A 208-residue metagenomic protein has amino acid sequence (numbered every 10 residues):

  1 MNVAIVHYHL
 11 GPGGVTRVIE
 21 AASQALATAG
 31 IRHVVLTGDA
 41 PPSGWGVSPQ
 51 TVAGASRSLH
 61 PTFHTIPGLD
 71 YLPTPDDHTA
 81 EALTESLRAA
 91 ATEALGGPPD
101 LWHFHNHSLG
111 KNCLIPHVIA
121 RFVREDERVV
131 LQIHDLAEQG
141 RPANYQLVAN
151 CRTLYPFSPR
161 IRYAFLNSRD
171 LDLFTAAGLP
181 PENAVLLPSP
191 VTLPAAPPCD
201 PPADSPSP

Functional and structural regions predicted by a protein language model:
A4, P202-P208: Conserved donor-binding/catalytic core segment of Leloir-type glycosyltransferases
H7-P12, A25-E85, A91, L109: N-terminal strand-loop element at the rim of the active site of nucleotide-sugar-dependent glycosyltransferases
G14-A25, L114-I115: Conserved alpha-helical elements of sugar-nucleotide-dependent glycosyltransferases
H78-A82, A91-C113, R128-Q132: Short N-terminal targeting/anchoring amphipathic segment
D100-N106, H117-Q139, A164: Active-site proximal beta-strand in glycosyltransferases
Y145-Y163: Membrane-proximal helix-turn-helix segments that form the acceptor-binding/catalytic region of lipid-linked
P159-S168, V185: A short beta-strand/loop micro-motif in the catalytic core of glycosyltransferases that engages the nucleotide-sugar
R169, P190: Carbohydrate-associated surface elements
